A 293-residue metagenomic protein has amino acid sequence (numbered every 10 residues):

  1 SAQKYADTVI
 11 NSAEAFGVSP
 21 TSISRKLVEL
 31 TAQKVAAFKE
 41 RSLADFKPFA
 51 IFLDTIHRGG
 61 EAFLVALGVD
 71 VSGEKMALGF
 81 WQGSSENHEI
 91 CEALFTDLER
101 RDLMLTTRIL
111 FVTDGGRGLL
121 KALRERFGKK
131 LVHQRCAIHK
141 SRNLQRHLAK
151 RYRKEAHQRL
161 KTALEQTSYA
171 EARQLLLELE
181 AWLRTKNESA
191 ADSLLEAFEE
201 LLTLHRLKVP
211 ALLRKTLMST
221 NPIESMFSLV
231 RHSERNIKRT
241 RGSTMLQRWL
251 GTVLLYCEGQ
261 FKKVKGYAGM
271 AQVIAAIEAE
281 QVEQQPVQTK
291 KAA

Functional and structural regions predicted by a protein language model:
S1-V9: Short, charged amphipathic recognition helices of the HTH superfamily and cognate SANT/SANTA-like modules
Y5, D54, K75, F111 (+4 more regions): Residue-level signature of catalytic and energy-coupling elements of molecular machines, predominantly ATP/GTP-dependent
V9-S12, V230: Residues that mediate protein self-association or partner binding, especially in amphipathic alpha-helical
N11-T113, R117, K121-K129, P222-I223: RNase H-like nuclease fold core
K47, K150-S168: A polyampholytic, Gly/Pro-enriched intrinsically disordered region
Q82-S85, E99-D102, L148-E155, R206: A detector of single, family-specific signature residues that are central to catalytic or substrate-handling motifs
R117, T162-A293: Acidic/histidine-rich catalytic cores and adjacent linkers of DNA breakage/strand-transfer/modification proteins
G128-H147: Inter-helix linker motif
